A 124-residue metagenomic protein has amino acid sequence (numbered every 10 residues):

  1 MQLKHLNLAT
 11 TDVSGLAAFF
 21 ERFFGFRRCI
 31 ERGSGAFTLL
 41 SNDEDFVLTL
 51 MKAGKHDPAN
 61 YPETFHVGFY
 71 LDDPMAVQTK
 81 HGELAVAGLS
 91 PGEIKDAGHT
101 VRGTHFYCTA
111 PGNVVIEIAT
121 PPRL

Functional and structural regions predicted by a protein language model:
M1-A17, V67-F69, P122-L124: N-terminal beta-strand motif that seeds the catalytic metal site of vicinal oxygen chelate
Q2, E63, R102: Exposed loop/turn and edge beta-strand positions of beta-sandwich/beta-sheet ligand-binding modules
N7-L48: Core segments of cupin and vicinal oxygen chelate
F37-T38, V47, G68, H105-Y107: Short hydrophobic/aromatic beta-strand element in the GNAT-like acyltransferase core that lines or flanks the acyl-donor
P58-Y61: Short, flexible turn/loop "capping" segments at secondary-structure junctions
M75-G82: Short amphipathic alpha-helices within nucleic acid-binding modules
G82-L124: Vicinal oxygen chelate
